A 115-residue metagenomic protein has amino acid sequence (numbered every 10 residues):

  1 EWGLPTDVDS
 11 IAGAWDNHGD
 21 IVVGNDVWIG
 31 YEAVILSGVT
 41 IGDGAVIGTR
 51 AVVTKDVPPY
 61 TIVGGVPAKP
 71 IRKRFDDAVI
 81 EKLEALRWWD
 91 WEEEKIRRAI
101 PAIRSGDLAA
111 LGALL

Functional and structural regions predicted by a protein language model:
E1-S37, V66: Flexible, glycine/small-residue-enriched loop-and-beta-strand segment within the central core of proteins
V23, I29, I35, I41 (+4 more regions): Hydrophobic face of beta-strands forming the core of extended beta-sheets/solenoids, especially the left-handed
G64-R74: Nucleic acid-binding interface residues in structured DNA/RNA-binding domains, emphasizing the DNA-engaging scaffolds
D77: Conserved catalytic cores of soluble enzyme domains, especially glycine-rich substrate-binding beta-alpha loops
L86-E92: C-terminal boundary and immediately downstream tail of ABC-type ATPase nucleotide-binding domains
K95-L115: ABC ATPase nucleotide-binding domains
